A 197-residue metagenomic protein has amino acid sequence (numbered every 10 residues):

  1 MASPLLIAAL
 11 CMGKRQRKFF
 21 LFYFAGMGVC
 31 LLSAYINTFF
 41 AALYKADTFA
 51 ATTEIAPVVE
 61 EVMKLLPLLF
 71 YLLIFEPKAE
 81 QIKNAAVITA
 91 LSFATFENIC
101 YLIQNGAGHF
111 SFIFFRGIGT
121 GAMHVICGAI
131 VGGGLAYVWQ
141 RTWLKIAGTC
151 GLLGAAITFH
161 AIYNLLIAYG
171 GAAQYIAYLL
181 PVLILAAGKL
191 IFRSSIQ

Functional and structural regions predicted by a protein language model:
M1-Q197: Hydrophobic alpha-helical segments at protein termini of multi-pass membrane proteins
